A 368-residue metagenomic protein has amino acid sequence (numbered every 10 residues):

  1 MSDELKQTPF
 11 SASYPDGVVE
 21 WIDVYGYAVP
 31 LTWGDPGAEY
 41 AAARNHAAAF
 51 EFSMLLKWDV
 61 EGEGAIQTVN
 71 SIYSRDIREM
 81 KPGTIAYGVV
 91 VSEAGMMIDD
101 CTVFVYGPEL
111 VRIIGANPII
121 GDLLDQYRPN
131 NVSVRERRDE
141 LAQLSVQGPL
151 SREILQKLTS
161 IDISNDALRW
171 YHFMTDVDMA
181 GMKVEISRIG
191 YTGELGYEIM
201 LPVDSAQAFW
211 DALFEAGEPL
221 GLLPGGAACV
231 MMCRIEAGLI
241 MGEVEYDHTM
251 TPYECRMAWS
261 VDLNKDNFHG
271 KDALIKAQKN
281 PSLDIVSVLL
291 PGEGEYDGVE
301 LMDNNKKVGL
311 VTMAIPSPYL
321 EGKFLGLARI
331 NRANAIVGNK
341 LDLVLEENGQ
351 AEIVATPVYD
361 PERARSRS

Functional and structural regions predicted by a protein language model:
M1-G88, M96: Acidic, proline/glycine-enriched N-terminal capping motif
L5-Q7, G26-A28, S133-L283: Glycine-rich, acidic
A48-I72, R137-Q156, P281-L290: Short glycine-/aliphatic-rich beta-strand segments at the starts of folded cytosolic domains
E63, A116-G121, P149-R152, P202-Q207 (+1 more regions): Helix N-cap motif at beta-to-alpha junctions
E63-M97, I119, S151-M182: Internal amphipathic helical hairpin motif
I72-Y73, L123-N130, L158-T159, F209-G217 (+1 more regions): Short amphipathic alpha-helices in soluble, non-transmembrane regions that often serve as interface/regulatory elements
M250-S368: Glycine-rich, small/acidic residue-mixed loop/short-helix segments
